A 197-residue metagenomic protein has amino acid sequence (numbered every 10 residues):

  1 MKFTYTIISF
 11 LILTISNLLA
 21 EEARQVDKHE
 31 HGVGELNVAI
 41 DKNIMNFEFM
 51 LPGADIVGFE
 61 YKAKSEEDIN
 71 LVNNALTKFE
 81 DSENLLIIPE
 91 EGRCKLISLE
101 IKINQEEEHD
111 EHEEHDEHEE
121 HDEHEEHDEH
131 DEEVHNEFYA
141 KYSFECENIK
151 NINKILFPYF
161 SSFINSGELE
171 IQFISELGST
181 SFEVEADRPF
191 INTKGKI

Functional and structural regions predicted by a protein language model:
M1-Y5: Positively charged n-region of N-terminal signal peptides that target proteins for export
T6-T14: Bacterial N-terminal signal peptides
I15-A20: Sec/Tat signal peptide C-region and signal peptidase I cleavage site
E22-H112, E129-I197: N-terminal soluble domains immediately following signal/targeting peptides that reside in extracytoplasmic
D110-D128: Acidic, glycine-centered low-complexity repeats within long intrinsically disordered regions
